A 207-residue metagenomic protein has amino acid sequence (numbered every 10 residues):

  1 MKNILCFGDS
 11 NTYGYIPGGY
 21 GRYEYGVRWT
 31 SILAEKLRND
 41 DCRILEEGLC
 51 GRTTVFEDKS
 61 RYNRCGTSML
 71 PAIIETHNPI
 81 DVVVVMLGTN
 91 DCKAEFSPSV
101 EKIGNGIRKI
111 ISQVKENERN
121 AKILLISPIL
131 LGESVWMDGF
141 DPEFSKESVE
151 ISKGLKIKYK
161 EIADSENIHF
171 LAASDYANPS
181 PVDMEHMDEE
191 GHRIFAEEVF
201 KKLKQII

Functional and structural regions predicted by a protein language model:
M1-L49, V55-S60, I73-T76, S165 (+1 more regions): Serine-esterase "nucleophile elbow" of acetyl-processing enzymes
D40, R64-I207: Alpha-helical cap/lid subdomain in secreted, periplasmic, or secretory-pathway luminal O-acyl-processing enzymes
